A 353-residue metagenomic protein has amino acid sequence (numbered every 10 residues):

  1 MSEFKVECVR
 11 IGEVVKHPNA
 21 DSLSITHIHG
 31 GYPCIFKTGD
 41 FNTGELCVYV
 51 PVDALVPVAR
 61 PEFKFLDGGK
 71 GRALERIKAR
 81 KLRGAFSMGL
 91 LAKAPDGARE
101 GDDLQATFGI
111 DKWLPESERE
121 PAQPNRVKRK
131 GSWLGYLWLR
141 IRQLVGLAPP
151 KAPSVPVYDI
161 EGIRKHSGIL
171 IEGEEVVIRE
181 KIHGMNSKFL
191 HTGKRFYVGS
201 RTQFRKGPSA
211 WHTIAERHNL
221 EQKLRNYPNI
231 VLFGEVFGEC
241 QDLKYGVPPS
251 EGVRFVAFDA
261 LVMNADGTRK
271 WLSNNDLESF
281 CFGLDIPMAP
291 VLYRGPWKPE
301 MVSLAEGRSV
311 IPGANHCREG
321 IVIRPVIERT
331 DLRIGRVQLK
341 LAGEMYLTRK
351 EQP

Functional and structural regions predicted by a protein language model:
S2-P353: Core nucleotide-handling region used for phosphoryl-transfer chemistry
